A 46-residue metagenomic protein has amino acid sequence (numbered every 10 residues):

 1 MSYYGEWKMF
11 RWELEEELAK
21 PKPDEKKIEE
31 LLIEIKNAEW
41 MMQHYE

Functional and structural regions predicted by a protein language model:
M1-E15: Short amphipathic alpha-helical heptad-repeat segments
Y3, L31-E34: Amphipathic alpha-helix face/heptad-repeat signature
W7, I28-L31: Hydrophobic packing residues in well-ordered alpha-helices of helical domains and bundles
W12, P23, H44-Y45: Positively charged, low-complexity intrinsically disordered regions
L18-I28: Charged, low-complexity interaction regions
N37-E46: Amphipathic alpha-helical coiled-coil segments
